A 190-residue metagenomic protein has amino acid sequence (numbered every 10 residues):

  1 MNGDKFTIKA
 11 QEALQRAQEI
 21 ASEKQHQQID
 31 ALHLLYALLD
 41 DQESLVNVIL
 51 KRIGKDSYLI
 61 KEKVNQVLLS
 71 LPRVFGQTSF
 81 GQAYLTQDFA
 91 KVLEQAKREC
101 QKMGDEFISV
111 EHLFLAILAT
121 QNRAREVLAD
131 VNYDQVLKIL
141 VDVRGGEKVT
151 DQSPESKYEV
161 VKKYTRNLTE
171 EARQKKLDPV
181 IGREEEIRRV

Functional and structural regions predicted by a protein language model:
M1-V190: Histone-fold recognition with a strong bias for associated Lys/Arg-rich disordered tails
